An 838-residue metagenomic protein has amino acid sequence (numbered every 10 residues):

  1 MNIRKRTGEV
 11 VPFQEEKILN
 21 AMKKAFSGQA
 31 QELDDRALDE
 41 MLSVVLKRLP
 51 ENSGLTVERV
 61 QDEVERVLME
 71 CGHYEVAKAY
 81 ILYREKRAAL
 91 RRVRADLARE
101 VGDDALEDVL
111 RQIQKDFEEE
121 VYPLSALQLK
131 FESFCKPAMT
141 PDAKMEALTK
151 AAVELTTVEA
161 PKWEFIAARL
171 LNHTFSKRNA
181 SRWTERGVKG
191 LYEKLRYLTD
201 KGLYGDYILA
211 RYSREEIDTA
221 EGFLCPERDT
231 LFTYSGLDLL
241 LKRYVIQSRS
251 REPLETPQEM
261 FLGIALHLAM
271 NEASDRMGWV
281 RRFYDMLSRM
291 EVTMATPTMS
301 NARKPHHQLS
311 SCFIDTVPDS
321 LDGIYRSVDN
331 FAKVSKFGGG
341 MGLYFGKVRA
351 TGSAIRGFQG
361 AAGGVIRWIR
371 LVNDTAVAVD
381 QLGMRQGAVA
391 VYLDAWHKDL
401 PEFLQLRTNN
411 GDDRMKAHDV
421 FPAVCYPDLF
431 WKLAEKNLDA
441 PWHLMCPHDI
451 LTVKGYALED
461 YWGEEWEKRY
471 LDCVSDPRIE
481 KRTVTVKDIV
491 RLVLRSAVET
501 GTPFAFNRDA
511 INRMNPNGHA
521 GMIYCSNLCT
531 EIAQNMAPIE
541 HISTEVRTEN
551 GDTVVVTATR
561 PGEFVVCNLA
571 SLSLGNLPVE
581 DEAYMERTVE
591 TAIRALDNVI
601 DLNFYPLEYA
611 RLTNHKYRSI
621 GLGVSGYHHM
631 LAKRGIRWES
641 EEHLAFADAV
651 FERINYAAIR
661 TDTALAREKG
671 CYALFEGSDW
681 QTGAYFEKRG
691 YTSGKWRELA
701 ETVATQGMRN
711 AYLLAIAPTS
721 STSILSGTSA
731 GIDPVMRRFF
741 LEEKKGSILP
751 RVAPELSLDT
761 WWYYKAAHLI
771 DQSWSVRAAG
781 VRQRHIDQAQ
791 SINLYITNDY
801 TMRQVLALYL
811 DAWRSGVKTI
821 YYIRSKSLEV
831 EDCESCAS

Functional and structural regions predicted by a protein language model:
E9, Q31-L262, G278-Y284: Core nucleic-acid recognition elements
R66-M69, M139, E154, F232-R243 (+4 more regions): Core structural elements
A79-V93, W163-L195, Y426, N512-P538 (+5 more regions): Terminal amphipathic helices with adjacent charged low-complexity linkers/tails
D142, A147, R178-W183, D229-V377: Long, structured ligand/cofactor-binding scaffold of large enzymes
T174-E227, S310-S571, P578-V579, Y605-Y609 (+2 more regions): Active-site cavity-forming subdomains of large catalytic enzyme subunits
S213-E221, C225, D229-D238, T530-Q534 (+6 more regions): Catalytic alpha/beta core of large soluble enzyme barrels
E252-D322, R469-S496, T500-A505, V650-E701: Gly/Pro-rich turn-and-neighbor structural signature
M286, K304, V328, T588-R611 (+3 more regions): Internal maturation/activation junctions in enzymes
